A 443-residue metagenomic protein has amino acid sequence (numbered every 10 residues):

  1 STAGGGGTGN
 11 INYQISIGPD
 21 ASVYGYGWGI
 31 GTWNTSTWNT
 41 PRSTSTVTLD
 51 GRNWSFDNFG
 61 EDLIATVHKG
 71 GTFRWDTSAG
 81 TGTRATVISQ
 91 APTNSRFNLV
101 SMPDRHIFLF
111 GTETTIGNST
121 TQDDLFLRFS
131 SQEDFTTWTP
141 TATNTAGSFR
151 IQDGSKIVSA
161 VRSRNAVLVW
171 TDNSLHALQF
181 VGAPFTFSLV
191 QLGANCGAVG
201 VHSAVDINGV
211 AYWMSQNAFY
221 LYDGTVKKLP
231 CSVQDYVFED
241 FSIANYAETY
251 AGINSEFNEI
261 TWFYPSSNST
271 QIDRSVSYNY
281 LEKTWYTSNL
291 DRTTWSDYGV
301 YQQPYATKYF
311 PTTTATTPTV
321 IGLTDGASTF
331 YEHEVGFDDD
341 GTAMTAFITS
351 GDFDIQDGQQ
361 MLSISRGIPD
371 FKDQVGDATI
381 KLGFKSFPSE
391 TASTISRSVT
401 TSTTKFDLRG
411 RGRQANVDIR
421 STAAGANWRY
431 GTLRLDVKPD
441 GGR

Functional and structural regions predicted by a protein language model:
S1-G18, P41-W54, D62, V67 (+1 more regions): Extended, beta-strand-rich, solvent-exposed assembly scaffolds of outer structural proteins
G4-G29, H106, E113: Sequence/structural signature of beta-propeller modules and their immediately flanking N-terminal secretory/stalk
P19-Y24, W28, W33, T37-P41 (+4 more regions): Beta-sheet repeat architectures centered on beta-propellers
V23-W33, T72-T77, T114-T141, S275-L281 (+1 more regions): Short beta-strand segments and strand-loop junctions that repeat across beta-rich extracellular domains
S36-L49, T81-T249: Beta-propeller and closely related beta-pinwheel folds
N53-S101: Internal, well-ordered domain-core segments that constitute the primary functional module of diverse proteins
G60-D62, D104, I157, R164 (+4 more regions): Beta-strand-rich binding-surface signature of beta-sandwich/beta-barrel folds used to engage anionic ligands
T72-F73, I116-G117, F185, K228 (+2 more regions): Eukaryotic short linear interaction motifs
